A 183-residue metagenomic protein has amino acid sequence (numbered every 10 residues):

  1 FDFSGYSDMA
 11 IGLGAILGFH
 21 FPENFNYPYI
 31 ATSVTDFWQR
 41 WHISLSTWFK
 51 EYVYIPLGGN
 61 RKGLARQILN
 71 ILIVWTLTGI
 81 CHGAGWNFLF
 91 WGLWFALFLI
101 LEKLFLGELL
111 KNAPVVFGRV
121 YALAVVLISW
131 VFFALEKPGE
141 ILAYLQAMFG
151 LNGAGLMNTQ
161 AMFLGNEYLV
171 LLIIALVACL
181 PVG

Functional and structural regions predicted by a protein language model:
F1-V182: Membrane-embedded transmembrane alpha-helical bundles that form the catalytic cores of multi-pass lipid-modifying
